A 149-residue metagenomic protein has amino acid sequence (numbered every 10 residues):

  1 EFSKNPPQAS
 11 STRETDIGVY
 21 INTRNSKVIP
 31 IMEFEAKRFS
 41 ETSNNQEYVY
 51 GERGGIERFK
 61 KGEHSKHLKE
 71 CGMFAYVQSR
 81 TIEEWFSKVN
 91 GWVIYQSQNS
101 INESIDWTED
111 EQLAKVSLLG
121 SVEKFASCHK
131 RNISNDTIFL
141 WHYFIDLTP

Functional and structural regions predicted by a protein language model:
E1-P30: Active-site metal-binding core of divalent-cation-utilizing nuclease and nuclease-like domains
T15-I17, V49-G62: A Trp-anchored, charged/polar loop motif used as the substrate-binding/catalytic surface of acyl/ester-handling
I17, M32-S40, F59: Conserved catalytic cores of phosphodiester-cleaving nucleases, focusing on short active-site segments
I21-T23, T42-Y48: An N-terminal domain-start capping segment
P30-E35, Q46-R53: "Short basic amphipathic alpha-helical interaction patches in structured regions
F39, Q78-T81: Short acidic/polar capping segments at secondary-structure boundaries
N45-Y50, G62-E70, R80-P149: C-terminal tail/extension regions appended to the core domain(s) of diverse proteins
